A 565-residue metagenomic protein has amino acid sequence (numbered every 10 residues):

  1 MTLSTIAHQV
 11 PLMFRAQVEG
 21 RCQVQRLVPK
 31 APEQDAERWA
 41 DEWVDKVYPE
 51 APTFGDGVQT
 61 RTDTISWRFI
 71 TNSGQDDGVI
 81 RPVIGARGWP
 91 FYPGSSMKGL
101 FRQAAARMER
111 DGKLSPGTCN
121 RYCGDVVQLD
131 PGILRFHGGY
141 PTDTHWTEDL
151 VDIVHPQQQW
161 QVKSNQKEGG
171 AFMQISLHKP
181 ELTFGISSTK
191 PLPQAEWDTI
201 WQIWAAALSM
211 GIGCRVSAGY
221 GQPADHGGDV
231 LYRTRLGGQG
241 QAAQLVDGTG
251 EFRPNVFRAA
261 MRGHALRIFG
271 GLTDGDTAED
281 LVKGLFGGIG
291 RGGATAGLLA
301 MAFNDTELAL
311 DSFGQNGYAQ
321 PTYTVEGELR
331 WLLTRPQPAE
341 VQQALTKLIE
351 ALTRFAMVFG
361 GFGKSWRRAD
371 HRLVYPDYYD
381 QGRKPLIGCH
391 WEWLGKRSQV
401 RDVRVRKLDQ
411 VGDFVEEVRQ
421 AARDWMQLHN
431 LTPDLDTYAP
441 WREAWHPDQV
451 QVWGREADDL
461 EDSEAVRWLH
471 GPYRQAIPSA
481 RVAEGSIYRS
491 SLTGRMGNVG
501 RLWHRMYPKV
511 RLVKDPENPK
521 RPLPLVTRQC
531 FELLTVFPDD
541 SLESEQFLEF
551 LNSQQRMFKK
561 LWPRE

Functional and structural regions predicted by a protein language model:
M1-E565: Basic, Gly/Ser/Thr-rich N-terminal segments that form RNA-phosphate-binding interfaces in CRISPR RAMP
